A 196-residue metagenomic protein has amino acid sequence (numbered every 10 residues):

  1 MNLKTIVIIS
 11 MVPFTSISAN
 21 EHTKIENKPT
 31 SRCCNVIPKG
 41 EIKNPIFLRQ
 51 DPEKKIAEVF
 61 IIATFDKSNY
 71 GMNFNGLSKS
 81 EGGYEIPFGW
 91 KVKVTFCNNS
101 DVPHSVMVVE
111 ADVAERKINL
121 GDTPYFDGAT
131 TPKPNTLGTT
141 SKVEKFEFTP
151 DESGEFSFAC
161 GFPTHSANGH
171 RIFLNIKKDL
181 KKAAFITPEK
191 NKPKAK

Functional and structural regions predicted by a protein language model:
N2-I9: Sec-dependent signal peptide recognition, specifically the positively charged N-region followed immediately by
S10-S18: Hydrophobic h-region of N-terminal signal peptides that target proteins for export in Gram-negative bacteria
H22-R49, E53-K54, A129-K196: Extracellular/periplasmic metallocenter environments
F47-P52, S80-V108, D112, E144-E152 (+1 more regions): Beta-strand cores of secreted/periplasmic/IMS beta-sandwich domains, seen most often in copper-related folds
K55-K91: N-terminal edge beta-strand
F60-I62, K91-T95, M107, A159 (+1 more regions): Soluble periplasmic/extracytoplasmic beta-strand elements of cell-envelope proteins
G71-M72, D101-T140, T164-G169: Histidine- and aromatic-enriched segments that form or immediately flank copper-ligand environments
